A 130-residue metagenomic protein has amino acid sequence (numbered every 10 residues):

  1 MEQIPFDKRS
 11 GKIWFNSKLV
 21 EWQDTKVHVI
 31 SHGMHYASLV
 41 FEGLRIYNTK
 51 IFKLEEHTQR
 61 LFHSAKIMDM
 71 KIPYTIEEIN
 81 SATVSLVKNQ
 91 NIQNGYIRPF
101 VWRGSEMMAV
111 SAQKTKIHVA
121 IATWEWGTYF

Functional and structural regions predicted by a protein language model:
M1-F130: Conserved alpha/beta cores of soluble small-molecule-handling proteins
